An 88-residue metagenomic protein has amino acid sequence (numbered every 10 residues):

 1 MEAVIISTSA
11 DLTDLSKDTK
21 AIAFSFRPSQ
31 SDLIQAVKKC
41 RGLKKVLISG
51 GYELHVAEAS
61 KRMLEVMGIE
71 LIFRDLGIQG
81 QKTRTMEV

Functional and structural regions predicted by a protein language model:
M1-S16: Short, compositionally biased "basic patch" segments
I6-S9, I22-P28, I48-Y52: Structural motif
L12, S31, G51-E58: Short, charged/polar "capping" segments at the starts of alpha-helices and the immediately preceding loops
L15-V37: LRR N-terminal entry segment and analogous cap-like coil->beta motifs
S16-T19, R41-L43, M67: Leucine-rich repeat
D32-K39, E58-M63: A short acidic, amphipathic alpha-helical/loop segment
K45-G50, I72-D75: Short beta-strand elements of ligand-binding domains
A57-V88: Long, charge-dense
